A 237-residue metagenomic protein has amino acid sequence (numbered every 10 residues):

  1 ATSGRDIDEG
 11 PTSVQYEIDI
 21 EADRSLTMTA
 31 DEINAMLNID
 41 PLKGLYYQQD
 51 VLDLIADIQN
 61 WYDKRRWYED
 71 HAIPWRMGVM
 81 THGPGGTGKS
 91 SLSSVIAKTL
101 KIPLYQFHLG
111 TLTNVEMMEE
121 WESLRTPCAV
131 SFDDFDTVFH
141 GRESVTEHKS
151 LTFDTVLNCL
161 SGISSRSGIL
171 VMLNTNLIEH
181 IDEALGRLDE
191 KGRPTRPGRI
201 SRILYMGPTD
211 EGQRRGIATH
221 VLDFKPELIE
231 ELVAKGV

Functional and structural regions predicted by a protein language model:
A1-K64, E69, W75-M77, T81 (+1 more regions): AAA+ P-loop ATPase mechanoenzymes
I73-F107, E119-R125: Walker A/P-loop
V79, A129, L170-V171: Hydrophobic/aliphatic anchor position in the core parallel beta-sheet of P-loop NTPase nucleotide-binding domains
Q106-L112, F135-T137: A short hydrophobic beta-strand->loop->alpha-helix junction that borders the nucleotide-binding pocket of P-loop NTPases
M118-S167: Conserved nucleotide-sensing/catalytic segment adjacent to the nucleotide-binding pocket in NTP-handling enzymes
D134, L173-I178, T209: A short beta-strand-to-loop transition that corresponds to the Sensor-1 phosphate-sensing loop of AAA+ P-loop ATPases
E183-P208: A short helix-turn-beta junction within AAA+ P-loop NTPase domains corresponding to the substrate/partner-engaging
L204-V237: Conserved AAA+ ATPase small/helical "lid" subdomain
